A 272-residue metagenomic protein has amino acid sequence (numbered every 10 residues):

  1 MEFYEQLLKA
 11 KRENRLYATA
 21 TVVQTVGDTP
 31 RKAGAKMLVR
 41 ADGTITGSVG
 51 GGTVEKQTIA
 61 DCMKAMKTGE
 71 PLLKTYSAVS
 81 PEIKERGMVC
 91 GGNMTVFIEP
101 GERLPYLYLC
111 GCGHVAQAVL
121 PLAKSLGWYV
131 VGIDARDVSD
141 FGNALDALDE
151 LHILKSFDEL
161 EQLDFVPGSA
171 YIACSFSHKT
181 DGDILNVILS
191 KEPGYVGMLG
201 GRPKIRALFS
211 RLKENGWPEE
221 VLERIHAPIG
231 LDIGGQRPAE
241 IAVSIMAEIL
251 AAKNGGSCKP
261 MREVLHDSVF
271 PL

Functional and structural regions predicted by a protein language model:
M1-I153, E161-A170, K204, S210-K213 (+2 more regions): Segments forming oxygen-rich coordination pockets for charged ligands
G47, G51, A173-S177, G197 (+2 more regions): Glycine- and other small-residue-rich loops at beta-strand/loop junctions that grip anionic moieties
I133, A170, S175, N186-R211: ADP-ribose/adenylate-binding Rossmann-like module
H152-I153, E192-L199, P218-I225: Short hydrophobic/aromatic-enriched beta-strand-loop microsegments
S169-S175, G235-M246, E263-V264: Electropositive, surface-exposed helix/loop patches at the edges of structured domains that serve as adaptable
H178-G182: Beta-loop-alpha module in the N-terminal Rossmann-like domain of NAD(P)-dependent dehydrogenases, especially those
G201-R202, E220-L250: Active-site capping/gating segments
